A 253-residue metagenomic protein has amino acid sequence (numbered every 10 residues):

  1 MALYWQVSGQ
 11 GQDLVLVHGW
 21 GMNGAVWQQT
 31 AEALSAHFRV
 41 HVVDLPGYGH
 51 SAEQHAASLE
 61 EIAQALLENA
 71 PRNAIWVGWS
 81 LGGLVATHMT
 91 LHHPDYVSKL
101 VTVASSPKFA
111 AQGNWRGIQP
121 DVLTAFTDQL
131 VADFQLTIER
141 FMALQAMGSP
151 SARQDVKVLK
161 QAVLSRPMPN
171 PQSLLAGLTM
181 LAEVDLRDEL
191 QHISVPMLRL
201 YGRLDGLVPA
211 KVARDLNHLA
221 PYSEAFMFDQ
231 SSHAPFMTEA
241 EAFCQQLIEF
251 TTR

Functional and structural regions predicted by a protein language model:
Y4-E53: Conserved HGGG/HGGXW glycine-rich cap/lid loop of the alpha/beta-hydrolase fold
Q28-E32, H41-V77, Q245: Active-site loop/oxyanion-hole signature of alpha/beta-hydrolase fold enzymes
G78-G82, A86: Gly/Ala-rich beta-loop-alpha elbow adjacent to hydrolase catalytic centers
L91, Y96-A132: Flexible "cap/lid" loop of the alpha/beta hydrolase fold
V131-V184, D188-E189: Conserved alpha/beta-hydrolase catalytic His-Asp/Glu region
I193, R199-Y201: Short beta-strand/loop motif that positions the catalytic acidic residue of the alpha/beta-hydrolase fold
L204-V208: Acidic catalytic loop of the alpha/beta-hydrolase fold
S231-C244: Catalytic histidine-centered segment of alpha/beta-hydrolase-like enzymes
